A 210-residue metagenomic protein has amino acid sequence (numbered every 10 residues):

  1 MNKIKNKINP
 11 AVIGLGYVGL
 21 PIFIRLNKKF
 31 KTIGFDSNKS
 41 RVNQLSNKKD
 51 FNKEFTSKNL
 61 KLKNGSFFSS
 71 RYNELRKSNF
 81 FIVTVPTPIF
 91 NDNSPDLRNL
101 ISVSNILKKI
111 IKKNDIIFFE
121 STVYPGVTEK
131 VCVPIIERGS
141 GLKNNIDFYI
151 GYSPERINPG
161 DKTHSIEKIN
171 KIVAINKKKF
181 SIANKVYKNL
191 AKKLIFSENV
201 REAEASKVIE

Functional and structural regions predicted by a protein language model:
M1-K3, N64-S78: Short acidic low-complexity segments
N2-K49: NAD(P)+-binding Rossmann beta1-loop-alpha1 motif at the extreme N-terminus of oxidoreductases
N27, Y72-S78, I111, I166: A short, aliphatic-rich alpha-helical micro-motif
K48-F68: N-terminal glycine-rich dinucleotide-binding loop that anchors FAD/FMN and/or NAD(P) in oxidoreductases
T84-V85, E120, I175: Short, well-ordered coil/turn residues at beta-beta hairpins and beta-strand->alpha-helix junctions within
I89-R156: Rossmann-like NAD(P)(H) cofactor-binding subdomain of soluble oxidoreductases
P134-G151, I157-E210: Internal alpha-helical scaffold of NAD(P)-dependent oxidoreductase catalytic cores
